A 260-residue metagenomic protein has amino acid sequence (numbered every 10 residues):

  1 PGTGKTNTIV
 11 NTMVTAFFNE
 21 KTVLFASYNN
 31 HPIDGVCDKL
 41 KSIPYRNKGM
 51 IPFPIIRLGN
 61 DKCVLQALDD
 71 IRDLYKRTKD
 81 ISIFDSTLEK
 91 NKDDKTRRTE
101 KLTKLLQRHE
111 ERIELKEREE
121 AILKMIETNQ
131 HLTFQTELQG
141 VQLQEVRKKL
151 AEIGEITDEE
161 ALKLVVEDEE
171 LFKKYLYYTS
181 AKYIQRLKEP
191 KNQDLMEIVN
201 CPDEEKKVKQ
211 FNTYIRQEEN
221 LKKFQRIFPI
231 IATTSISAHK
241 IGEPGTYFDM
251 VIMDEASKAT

Functional and structural regions predicted by a protein language model:
P1-E114, A121-K124: P-loop NTPase Walker
G2, A26-Y28, T233-S235, V251-M253: Generic beta-strand/beta-sheet core signal
G2, N30, C63, N220 (+2 more regions): Short, glycine-/Ser/Thr-/acidic-enriched flexible segments
K5, I9, R216-Q217, T260: Amphipathic coiled-coil/heptad-repeat helices and related helical stalk/stem segments that mediate oligomerization
D34, K240-E243, T260: Short helix/loop capping segments that flank catalytic or ligand/cofactor-binding pockets
D38, N212-I215, K258: Short amphipathic alpha-helical surface micro-motifs
K124-D249: Conserved helicase NTPase catalytic core signature
T246-T260: SF2 helicase catalytic motif II
